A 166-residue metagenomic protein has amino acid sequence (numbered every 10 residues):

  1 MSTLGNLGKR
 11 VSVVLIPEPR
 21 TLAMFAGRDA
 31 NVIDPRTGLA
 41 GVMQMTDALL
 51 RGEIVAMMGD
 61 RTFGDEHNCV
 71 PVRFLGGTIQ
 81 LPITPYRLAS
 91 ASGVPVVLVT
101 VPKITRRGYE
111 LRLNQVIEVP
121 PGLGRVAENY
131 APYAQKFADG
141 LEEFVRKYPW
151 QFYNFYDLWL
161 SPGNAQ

Functional and structural regions predicted by a protein language model:
M1-E53: Conserved nucleotide-cofactor-binding alpha/beta core module
N6-L7, L39-Q166: Non-catalytic C-terminal accessory region of glycerolipid acyltransferases and related lyso-lipid remodeling enzymes
